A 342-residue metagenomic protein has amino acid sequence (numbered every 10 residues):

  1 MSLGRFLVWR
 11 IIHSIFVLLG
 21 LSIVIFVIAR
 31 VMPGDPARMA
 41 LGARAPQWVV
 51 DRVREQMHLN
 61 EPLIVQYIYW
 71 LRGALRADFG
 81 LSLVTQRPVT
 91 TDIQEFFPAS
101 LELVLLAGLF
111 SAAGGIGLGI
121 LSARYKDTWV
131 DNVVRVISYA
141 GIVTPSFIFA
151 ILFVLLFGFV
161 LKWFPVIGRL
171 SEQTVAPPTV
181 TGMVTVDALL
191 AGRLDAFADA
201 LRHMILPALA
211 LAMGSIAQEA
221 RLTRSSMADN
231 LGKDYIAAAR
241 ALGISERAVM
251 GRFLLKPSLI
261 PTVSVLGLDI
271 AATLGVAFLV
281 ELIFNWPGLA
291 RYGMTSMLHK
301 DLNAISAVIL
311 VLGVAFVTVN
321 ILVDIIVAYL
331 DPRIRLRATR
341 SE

Functional and structural regions predicted by a protein language model:
S2-R5, L18-L21, F97-P98, E102-V130 (+2 more regions): Alpha-helical transmembrane segments of integral membrane proteins, especially multi-pass inner/plasma-membrane
L3, I11, V53, L63-F79 (+9 more regions): Hydrophobic alpha-helical segments of integral membrane proteins, encompassing both true transmembrane helices
V8-V17: N-terminal signal-anchor/signal peptide hydrophobic helix marking the start of the first transmembrane segment
V17-I68, F157-A196: Hydrophobic alpha-helical transmembrane segments of membrane transport/permease proteins and related membrane-embedded
F26, R30-G34, R38, I120-T128 (+4 more regions): Transmembrane helix-loop junctions in multipass membrane proteins, especially transporters and channels
N60-I116: An internal, D/E-rich "acidic patch" concept
D131-F157: Pore- or pathway-lining transmembrane helices of multi-pass membrane proteins that form conduits for solutes/ions
